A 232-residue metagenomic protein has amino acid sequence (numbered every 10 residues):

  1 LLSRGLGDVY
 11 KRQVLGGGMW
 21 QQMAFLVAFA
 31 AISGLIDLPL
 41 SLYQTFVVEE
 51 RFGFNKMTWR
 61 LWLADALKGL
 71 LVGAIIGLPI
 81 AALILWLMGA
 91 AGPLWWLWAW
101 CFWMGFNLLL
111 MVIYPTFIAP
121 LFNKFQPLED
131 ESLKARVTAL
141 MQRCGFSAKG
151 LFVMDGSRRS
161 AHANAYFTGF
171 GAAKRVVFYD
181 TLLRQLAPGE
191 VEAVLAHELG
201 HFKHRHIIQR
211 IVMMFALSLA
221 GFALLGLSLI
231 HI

Functional and structural regions predicted by a protein language model:
L1-R4, Q21-L35: Transmembrane alpha-helix/interfacial motif
L1-Y10, I230-H231: Single conserved hydrophobic/aromatic residue that forms the stacking wall/gate of nucleotide- or nucleobase-binding
Q13-G16, F25-F29, L40, T45-L128 (+3 more regions): A Zn2+-metalloprotease active-site environment signal
F125-Q142: Membrane-cytosol interface motif
A135, L151, Y179-L183: Membrane-proximal soluble helical/coiled-coil segments that couple transmembrane anchors to catalytic or regulatory
C144-K149: Short secondary-structure junctions
G150-G156: Long, charged, glycine-rich C-terminal linkers/tails
